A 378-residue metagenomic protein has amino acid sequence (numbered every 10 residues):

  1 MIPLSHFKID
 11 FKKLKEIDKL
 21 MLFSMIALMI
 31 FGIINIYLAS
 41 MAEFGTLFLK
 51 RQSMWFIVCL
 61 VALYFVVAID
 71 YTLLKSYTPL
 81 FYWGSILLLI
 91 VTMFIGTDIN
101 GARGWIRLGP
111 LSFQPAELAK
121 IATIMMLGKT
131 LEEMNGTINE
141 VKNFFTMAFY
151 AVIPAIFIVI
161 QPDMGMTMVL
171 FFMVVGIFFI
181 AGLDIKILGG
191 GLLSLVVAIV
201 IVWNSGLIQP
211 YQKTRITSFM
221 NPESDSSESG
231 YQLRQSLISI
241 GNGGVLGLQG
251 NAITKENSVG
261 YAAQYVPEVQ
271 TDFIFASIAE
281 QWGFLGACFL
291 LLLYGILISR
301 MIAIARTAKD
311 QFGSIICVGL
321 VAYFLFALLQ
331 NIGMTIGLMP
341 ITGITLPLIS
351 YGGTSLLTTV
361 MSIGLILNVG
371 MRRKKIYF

Functional and structural regions predicted by a protein language model:
M1-F11, I36, F326-F378: A juxtamembrane structural motif centered on a specific transmembrane helix
K8-M25: N-terminal membrane topogenic signal
K13-K15, N143-F144, A263-V266, A308-K309: Helix-boundary and loop/linker segments of multi-pass membrane transporters
L22-I30, I34-L38, A42-R234, A276-I336 (+1 more regions): Hydrophobic alpha-helical transmembrane segments of multi-pass inner membrane proteins, especially in bacterial systems
A151-T167, G241-L246, N251-G260: Membrane-helix interface and discontinuous TM-entry motifs in multi-pass inner-membrane proteins
L170, A252-Y261, L293, T335-G343 (+1 more regions): Re-entrant/interfacial helical elements at transmembrane boundaries that shape and gate the permeation pathway
Y231-I238, V269-F273: Short hydrophobic, aromatic-rich alpha-helical segments embedded in or entering the lipid bilayer of multi-pass
V245-W282: Long extracytoplasmic/lumenal interhelical loops at the membrane interface of multi-pass membrane proteins
